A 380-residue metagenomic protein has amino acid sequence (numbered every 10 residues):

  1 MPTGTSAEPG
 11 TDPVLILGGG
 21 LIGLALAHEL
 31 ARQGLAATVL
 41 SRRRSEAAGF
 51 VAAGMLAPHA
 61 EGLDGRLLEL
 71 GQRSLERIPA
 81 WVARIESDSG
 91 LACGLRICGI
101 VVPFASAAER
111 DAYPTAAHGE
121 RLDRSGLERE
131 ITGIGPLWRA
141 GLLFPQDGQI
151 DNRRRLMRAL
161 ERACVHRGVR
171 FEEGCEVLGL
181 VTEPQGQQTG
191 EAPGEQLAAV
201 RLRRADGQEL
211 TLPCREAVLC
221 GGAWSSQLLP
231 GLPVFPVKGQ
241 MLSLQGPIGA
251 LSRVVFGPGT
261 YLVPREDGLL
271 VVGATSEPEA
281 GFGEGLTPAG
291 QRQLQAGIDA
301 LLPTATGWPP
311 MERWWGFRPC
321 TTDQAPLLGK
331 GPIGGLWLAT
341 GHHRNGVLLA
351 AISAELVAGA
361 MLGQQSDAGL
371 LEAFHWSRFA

Functional and structural regions predicted by a protein language model:
E8-G20: Beta1/beta-strand and adjacent pyrophosphate-binding region of the FAD-binding site in flavoprotein oxidoreductases
A31-F50: Glycine-rich FAD pyrophosphate-binding loop
F50, I248-G334: Active-site lid/adjacent beta-loop-alpha segment flanking the redox-cofactor pocket in flavoenzymes
G54-G133, R139, G297: Dinucleotide-binding Rossmann-like beta1-alpha1 core, especially the glycine-rich loop that anchors the ADP
G62-L63, L91-V102, R124-R167, T275-E279 (+1 more regions): Helix-loop-beta segment of a Rossmann-like dinucleotide-binding subdomain
L143-G186, G190-Q208, L212-R215: Helical element adjacent to the flavin cofactor pocket in flavoenzyme catalytic cores
R153, W308-A380: C-terminal catalytic lobe of FAD-dependent flavoproteins
G207-F256, E284-T287, T304: Central helical "cap/lid" subdomain
